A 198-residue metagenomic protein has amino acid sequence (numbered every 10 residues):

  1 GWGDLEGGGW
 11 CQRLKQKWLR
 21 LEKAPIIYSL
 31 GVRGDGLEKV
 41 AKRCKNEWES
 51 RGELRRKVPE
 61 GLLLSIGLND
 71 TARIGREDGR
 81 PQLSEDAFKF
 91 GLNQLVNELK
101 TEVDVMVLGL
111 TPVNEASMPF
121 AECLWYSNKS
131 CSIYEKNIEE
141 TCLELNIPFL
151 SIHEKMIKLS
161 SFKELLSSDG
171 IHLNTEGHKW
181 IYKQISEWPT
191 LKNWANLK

Functional and structural regions predicted by a protein language model:
G1-Q12, D35-G36, T71: Catalytic nucleophile-elbow at a beta strand-turn-alpha helix junction centered on a G-D-S/GDSL motif, marking
G3, G7, R33, I171-N174 (+1 more regions): Aromatic-acidic/polar surface patches that form glycan- and anion
R13-I26, E38-K198: Alpha-helical cap/lid subdomain in secreted, periplasmic, or secretory-pathway luminal O-acyl-processing enzymes
S29-L37: Short beta->alpha junction loops
